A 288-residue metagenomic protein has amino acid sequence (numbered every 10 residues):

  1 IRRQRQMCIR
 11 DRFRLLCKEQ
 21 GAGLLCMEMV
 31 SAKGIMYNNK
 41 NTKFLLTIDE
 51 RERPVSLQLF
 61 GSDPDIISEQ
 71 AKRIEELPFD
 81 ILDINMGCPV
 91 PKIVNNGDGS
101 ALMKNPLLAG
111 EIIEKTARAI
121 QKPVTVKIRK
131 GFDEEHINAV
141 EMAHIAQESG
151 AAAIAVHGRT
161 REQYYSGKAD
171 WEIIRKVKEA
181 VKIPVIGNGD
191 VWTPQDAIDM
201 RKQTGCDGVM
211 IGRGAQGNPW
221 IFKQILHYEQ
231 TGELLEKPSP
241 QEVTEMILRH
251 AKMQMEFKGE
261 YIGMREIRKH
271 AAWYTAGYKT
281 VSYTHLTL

Functional and structural regions predicted by a protein language model:
R5-I9, T287-L288: Short, small-residue-biased leader/transition segments that mark boundaries at the very start of proteins
R10-D80: Glycine-rich, positively charged N-terminal anion/phosphate-binding segment
C17, E28, L57, I84 (+5 more regions): Conserved, mostly hydrophobic/aromatic
I67-R73, I137-M142, V191-D207: Catalytic cores of alpha/beta
A71-L82, M86, P91, N96 (+2 more regions): Alpha/beta enzyme core
M86, G158, C206-F222: Glycine-rich phosphate-binding active-site loops on the catalytic face of alpha/beta enzymes
N218-L234: C-terminal helical cap(s) of enzyme catalytic domains, especially alpha/beta-barrels
A251-L288: C-terminal extensions of enzymes
